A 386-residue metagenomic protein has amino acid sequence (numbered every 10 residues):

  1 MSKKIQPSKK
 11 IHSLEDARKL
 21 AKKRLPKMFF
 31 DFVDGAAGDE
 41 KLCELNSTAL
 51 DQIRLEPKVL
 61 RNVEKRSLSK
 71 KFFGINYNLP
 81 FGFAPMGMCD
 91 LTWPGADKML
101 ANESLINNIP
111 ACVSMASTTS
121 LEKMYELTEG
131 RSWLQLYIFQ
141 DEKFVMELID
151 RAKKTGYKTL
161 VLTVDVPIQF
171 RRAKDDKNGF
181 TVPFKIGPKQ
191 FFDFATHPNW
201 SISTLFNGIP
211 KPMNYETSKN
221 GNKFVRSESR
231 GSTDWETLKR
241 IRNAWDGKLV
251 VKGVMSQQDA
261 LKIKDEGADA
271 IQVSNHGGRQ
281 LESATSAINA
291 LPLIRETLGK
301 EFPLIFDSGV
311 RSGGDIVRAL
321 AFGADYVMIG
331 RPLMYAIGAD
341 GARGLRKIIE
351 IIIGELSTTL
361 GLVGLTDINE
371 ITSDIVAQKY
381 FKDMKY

Functional and structural regions predicted by a protein language model:
M1-D51, N289-D307, R311-Y386: Alpha/beta catalytic cores of nucleotide-metabolism and tRNA/nucleoside-modifying enzymes
S2-G74, P183-T233, N369-I371, A377-Y386: An N-cap/entry alpha-helix motif that binds or orients negatively charged groups
A36, S114, Q135, K252-G253 (+1 more regions): Active-site-adjacent beta-strand anchor residues
R54, S69-K71, P80-A84, P110-S114 (+2 more regions): Short, conserved beta-strand segments within well-ordered enzyme catalytic domains that often line or immediately flank
Y77-A116, L121: Glycine-rich active-site/cofactor-binding loop and its immediate structural neighborhood
G82-M88, R131-Y137, K219-F224: Short, basic, glycine/proline-bearing loop/turn elements
N102, Q140-F306, G314-Y335: Alpha/beta enzyme core
I106-L127, R131-V145: A gly/proline- and charged-residue-enriched helix-loop-helix capping module
